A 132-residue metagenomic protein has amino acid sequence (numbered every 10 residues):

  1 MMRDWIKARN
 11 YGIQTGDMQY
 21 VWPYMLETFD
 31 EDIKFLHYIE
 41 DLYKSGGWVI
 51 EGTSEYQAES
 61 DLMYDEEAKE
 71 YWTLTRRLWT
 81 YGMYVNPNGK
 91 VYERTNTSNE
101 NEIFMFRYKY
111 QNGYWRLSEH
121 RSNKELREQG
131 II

Functional and structural regions predicted by a protein language model:
M1-G52: Core segments of small alpha/beta cavity-forming domains
I50-S54, S98-N101: Short coil-to-beta-strand transition motifs
Q57-S60: Alpha-helical scaffolding within the catalytic cores of extracellular/periplasmic polymer-degrading hydrolases
M63-I132: Exposed beta-sheet edge and beta->alpha loop/turn motif
